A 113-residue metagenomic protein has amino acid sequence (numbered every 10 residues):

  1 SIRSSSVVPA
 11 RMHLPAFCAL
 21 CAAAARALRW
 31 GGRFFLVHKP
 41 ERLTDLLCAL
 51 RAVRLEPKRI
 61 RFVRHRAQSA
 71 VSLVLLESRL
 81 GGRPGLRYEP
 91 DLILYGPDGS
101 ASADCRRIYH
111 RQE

Functional and structural regions predicted by a protein language model:
S1-A19, A23, G31: Mobile active-site "lid"/loop adjacent to the S-adenosyl-L-methionine
A23-W30, A49, V53: Conserved helix-to-beta-strand junction in the class I
K39-V53, V74-L75: Short alpha-helix
E41, R64-L73: Conserved catalytic loop of SAM-dependent methyltransferase domains
L55-H65: Conserved S-adenosyl-L-methionine
A70-E113: SAM/dcSAM-binding transferase cores
